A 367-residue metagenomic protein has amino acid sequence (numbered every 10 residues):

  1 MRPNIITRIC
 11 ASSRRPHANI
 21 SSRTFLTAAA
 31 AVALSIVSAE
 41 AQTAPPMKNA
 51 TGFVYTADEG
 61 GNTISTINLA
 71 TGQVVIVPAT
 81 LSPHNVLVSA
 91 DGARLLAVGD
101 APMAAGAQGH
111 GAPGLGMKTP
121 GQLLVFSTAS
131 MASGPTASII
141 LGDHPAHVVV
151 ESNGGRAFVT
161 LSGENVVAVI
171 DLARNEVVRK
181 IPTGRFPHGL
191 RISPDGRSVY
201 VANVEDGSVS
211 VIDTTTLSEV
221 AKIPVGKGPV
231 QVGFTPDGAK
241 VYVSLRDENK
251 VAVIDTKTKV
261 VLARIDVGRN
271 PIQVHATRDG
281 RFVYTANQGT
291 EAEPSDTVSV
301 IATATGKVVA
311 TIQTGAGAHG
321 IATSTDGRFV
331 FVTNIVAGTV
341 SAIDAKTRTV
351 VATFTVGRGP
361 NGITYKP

Functional and structural regions predicted by a protein language model:
M1-I20: N-terminal secretory signal peptides that target proteins for export/translocation
I6, S35-P367: Predominantly soluble domains enriched in secretory-pathway, periplasmic, or organellar proteins
S21-L26: N-terminal export leaders
T27-L34: Hydrophobic helical h-region of N-terminal Sec-dependent signal peptides in bacterial secretory/periplasmic proteins
